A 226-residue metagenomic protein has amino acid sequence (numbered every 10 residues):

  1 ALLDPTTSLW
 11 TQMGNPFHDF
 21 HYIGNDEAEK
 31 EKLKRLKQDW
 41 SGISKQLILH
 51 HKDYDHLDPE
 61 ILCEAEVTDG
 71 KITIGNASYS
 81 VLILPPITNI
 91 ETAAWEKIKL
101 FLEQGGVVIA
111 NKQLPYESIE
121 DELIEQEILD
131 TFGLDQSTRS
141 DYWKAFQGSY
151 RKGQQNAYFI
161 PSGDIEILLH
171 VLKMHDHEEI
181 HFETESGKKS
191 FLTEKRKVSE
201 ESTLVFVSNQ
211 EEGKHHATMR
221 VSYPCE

Functional and structural regions predicted by a protein language model:
A1-E226: Carbohydrate-binding surfaces of carbohydrate-active enzymes
